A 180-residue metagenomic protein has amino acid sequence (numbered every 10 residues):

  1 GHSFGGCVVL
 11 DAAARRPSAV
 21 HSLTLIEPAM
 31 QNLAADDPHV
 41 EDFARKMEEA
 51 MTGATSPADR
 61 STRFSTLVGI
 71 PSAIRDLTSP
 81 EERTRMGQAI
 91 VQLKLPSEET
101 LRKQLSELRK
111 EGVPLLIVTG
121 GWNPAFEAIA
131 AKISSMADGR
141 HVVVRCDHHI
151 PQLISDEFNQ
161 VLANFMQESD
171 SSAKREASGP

Functional and structural regions predicted by a protein language model:
G1, G5, V9: Gly/Ala-rich beta-loop-alpha elbow adjacent to hydrolase catalytic centers
F4, A29-M30, G121: Short, flexible active-site-adjacent loop segments at beta-strand->alpha-helix junctions, enriched in small/polar
L10, A131, Q160: Active-site phosphate/pyrophosphate- and oxyanion-stabilizing loops and adjacent acidic/basic residues in soluble
L10-T52: Flexible "cap/lid" loop of the alpha/beta hydrolase fold
D36-H39, I129, I154-F158: Residues at alpha-helix caps and immediate loop-helix transition turns in enzyme cores, especially N- and C-cap
T55-Q92: Conserved alpha/beta-hydrolase catalytic His-Asp/Glu region
S79-A137, H141-P151: Conserved serine/cysteine hydrolase catalytic core
A137-P180: Catalytic active-site module of serine/aspartate enzymes centered on a nucleophile-bearing elbow/loop
